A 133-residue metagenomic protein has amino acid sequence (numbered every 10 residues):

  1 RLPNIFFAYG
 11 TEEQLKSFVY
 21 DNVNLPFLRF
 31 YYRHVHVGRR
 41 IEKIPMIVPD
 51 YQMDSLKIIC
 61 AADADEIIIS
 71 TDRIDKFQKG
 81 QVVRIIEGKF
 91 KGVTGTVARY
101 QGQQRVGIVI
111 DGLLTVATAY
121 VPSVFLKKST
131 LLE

Functional and structural regions predicted by a protein language model:
R1-V82, T96-R99, Q104-E133: Acidic-enriched and Gly/Ser
F77, I86-V93: Short coil-to-beta-strand transition motifs
